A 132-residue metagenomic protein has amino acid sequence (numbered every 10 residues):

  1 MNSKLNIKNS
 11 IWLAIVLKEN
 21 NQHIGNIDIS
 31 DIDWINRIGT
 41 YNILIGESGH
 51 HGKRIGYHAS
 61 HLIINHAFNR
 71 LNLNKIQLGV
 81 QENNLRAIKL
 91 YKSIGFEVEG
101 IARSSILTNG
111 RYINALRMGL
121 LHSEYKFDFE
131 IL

Functional and structural regions predicted by a protein language model:
M1-G49, I113, L120-K126, I131-L132: GNAT-family acyltransferases
L13, H66-F68, F96: Conserved hydrophobic/aromatic "anchor" residues that stabilize well-ordered secondary structure elements
H23, Y57, E82-G100: Conserved active-site alpha-helix within GNAT-family acetyltransferase domains
W34, G56, S60, R111: Short, conserved glycine- and acidic-residue-centered signature motifs in active-site or ligand-binding loops
T40, H58, K75, R86: Amphipathic alpha-helical recognition patches that constitute DNA-binding helices
G46, G52-H66, I88-S93: Conserved acetyl-CoA-binding loop-helix of GNAT-fold acetyltransferases
N69-G79: Conserved GNAT acetyl-CoA-binding A-motif
Q77-V80, E97-I113: Conserved catalytic-core motifs of GNAT/GCN5-like acyltransferases
